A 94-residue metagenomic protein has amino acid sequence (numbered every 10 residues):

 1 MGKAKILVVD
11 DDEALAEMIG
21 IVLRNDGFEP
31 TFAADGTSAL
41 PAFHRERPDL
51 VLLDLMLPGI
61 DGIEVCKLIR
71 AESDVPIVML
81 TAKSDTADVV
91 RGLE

Functional and structural regions predicted by a protein language model:
D10, A34, L57: Conserved acidic carboxylate
A16, P58, D85: The feature encodes the CheY-like receiver
E17-N25: Charged docking surfaces used in two-component/phosphorelay signaling
G20, E64, A71, S84-E94: Alpha4 helix (beta4-alpha4-beta5 surface) of REC/receiver domains from two-component response regulators
G27-A34, A42: Short hydrophobic/Thr-rich beta-strand motif most characteristic of the beta2 strand and flanking loop of CheY-like
D35-S38, D61-E64: Acidic catalytic/metal-coordinating carboxylates
F43-E46, L68-V75, S84: Conserved phosphotransfer cores of two-component systems
D54, T81: Active-site residues of response regulator receiver
